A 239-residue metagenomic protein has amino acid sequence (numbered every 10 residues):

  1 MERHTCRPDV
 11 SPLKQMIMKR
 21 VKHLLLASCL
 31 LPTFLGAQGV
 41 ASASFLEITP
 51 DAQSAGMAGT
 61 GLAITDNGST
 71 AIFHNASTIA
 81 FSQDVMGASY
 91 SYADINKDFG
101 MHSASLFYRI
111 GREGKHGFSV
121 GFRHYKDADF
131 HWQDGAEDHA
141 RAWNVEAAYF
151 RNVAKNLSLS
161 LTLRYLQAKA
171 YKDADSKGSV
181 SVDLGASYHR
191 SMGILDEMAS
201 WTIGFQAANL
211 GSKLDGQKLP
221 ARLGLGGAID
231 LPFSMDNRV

Functional and structural regions predicted by a protein language model:
H4-R7, L30: Secreted/luminal cysteine- and crosslink-motif detector
C6-I17: Short, Lys/Arg-enriched N-terminal segments with co-localized hydrophobic residues within the first ~10-30 amino acids
M16-L25: Bacterial N-terminal signal peptides that target proteins for export
L26-T33: Bacterial N-terminal signal peptides
Q38-V239: Subset of outer-membrane beta-barrel
